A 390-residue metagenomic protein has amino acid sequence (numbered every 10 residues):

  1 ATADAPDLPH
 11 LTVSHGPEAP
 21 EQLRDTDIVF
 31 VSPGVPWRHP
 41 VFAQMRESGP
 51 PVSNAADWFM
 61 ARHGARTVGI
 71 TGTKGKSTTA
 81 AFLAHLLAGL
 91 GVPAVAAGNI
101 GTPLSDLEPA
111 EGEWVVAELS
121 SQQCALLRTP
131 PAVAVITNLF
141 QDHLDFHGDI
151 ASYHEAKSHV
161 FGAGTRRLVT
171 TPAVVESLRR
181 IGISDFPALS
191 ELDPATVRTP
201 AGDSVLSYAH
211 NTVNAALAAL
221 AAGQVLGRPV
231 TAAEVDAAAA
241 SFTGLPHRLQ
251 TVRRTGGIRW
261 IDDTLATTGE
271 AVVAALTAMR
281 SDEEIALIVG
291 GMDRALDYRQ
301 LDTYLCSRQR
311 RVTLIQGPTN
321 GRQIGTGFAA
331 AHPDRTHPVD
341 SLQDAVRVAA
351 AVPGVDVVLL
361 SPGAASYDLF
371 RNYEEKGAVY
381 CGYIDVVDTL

Functional and structural regions predicted by a protein language model:
A1-A3, L168-P172, I285-G290, Q309-N320: Short internal beta-strands
D4-L11, Y298-V357, L390: C-terminal helical cap/extension that packs against the catalytic core of soluble nucleotide-cofactor enzymes
P9-Q22: Glycine-rich, highly charged phosphate/nucleotide-binding loops
P20-T26, P33-L168, P172, E176-P187 (+4 more regions): Phosphate-binding loop of NTP-binding sites
V29, I70, N99, T137 (+8 more regions): Residue-level signal for inorganic ion chemistry
V29-S32, A117, I136, T170 (+4 more regions): Redox-cofactor binding/interface segments in oxidoreductases and associated redox assembly factors
G202-R311: Nucleotide phosphate-binding/pyrophosphate-handling subdomain across enzymes that bind or process nucleotide phosphates
G363-T389: Glycine/aspartate-rich loop-and-adjacent alpha/beta segment that forms the canonical ThDP
